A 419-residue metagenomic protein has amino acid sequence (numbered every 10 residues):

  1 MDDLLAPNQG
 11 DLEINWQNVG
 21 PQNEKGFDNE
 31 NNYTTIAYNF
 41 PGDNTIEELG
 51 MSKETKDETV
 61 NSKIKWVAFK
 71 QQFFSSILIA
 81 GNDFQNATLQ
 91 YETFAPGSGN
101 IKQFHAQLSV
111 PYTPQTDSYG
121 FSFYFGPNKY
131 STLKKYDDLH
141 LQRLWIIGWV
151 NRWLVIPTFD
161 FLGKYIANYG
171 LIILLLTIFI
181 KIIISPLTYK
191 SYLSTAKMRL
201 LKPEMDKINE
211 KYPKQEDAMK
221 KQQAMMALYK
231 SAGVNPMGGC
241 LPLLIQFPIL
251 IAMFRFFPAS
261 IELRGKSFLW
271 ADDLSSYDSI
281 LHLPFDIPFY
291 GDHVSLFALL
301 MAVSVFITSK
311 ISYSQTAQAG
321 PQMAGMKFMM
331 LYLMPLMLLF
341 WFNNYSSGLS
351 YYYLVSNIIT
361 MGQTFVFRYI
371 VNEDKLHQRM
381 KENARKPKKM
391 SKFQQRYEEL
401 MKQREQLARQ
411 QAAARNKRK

Functional and structural regions predicted by a protein language model:
M1-Q142: Soluble non-transmembrane domains of integral membrane proteins
G99, G120, Y124-I172, K266-V294: Interfacial loop/helix-cap signal at membrane boundaries in integral membrane proteins
I147-E210, L241-I245, I249, F254: Core alpha-helical transmembrane segments of integral membrane proteins
Y165, Y169, L228, A232-P236 (+4 more regions): Loop-to-transmembrane-helix entry motif
L171-I180, P236, L243-F257, F297-I307 (+1 more regions): Hydrophobic alpha-helical transmembrane segments of multi-pass integral membrane proteins
Y189-N235, P284, A302-G348, V355-K419: Terminal, Lys/Arg-rich, intrinsically disordered segments and adjacent short helical elements of membrane-protein
Q222-Q223, A227-A271: Extracellular ectodomain/stalk regions of secreted and cell-surface proteins
L250-M326, L331-L338: Long, His/Glu/Asp-enriched segments that create or flank divalent metal/ion-associated functional microenvironments
